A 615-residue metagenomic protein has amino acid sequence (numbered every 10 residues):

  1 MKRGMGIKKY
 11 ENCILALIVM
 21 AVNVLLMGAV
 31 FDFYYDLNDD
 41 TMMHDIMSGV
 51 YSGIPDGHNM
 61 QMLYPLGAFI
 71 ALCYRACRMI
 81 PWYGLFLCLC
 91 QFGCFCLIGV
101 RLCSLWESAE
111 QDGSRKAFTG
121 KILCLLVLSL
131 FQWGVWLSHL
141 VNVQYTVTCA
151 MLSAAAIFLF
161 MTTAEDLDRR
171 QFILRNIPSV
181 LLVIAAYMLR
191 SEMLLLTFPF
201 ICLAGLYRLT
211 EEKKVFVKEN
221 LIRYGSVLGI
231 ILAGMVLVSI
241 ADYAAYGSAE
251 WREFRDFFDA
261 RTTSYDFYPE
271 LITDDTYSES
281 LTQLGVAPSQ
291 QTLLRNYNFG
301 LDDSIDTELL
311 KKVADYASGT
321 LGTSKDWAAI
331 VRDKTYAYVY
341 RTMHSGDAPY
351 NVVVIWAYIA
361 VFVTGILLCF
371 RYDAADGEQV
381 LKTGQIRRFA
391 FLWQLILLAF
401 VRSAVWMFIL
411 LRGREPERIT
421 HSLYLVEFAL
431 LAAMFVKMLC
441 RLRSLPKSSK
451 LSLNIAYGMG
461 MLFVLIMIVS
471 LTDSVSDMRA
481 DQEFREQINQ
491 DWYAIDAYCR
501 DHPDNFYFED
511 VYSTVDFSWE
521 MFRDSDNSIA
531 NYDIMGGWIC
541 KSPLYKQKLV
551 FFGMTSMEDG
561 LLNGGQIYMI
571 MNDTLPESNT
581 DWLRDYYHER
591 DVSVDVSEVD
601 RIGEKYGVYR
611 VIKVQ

Functional and structural regions predicted by a protein language model:
M1-L26, E110, A117, L209-T210 (+1 more regions): Start-transfer (signal-anchor) and selected internal transmembrane alpha helices of multi-pass inner/ER membrane
C13-A16, M20-M60, I70-R75: Extracytoplasmic loop-helix module adjacent to an early transmembrane segment
D56-L89, T335: Short hydrophobic/aromatic helix or loop-helix immediately within or flanking a transmembrane segment in polytopic
L89-G113, V363-F370: Transmembrane-helix motifs of polytopic, lipid-linked glycan transferases
R115-L123, I177, I222-A233, L439-S474: Signature aromatic-anchored transmembrane alpha helix within multi-pass, membrane-resident enzymes that catalyze glycan
L174-S191, C202, G229-L237: Membrane-interface alpha helices of multi-pass inner-membrane proteins
Y246-K334, N527-L544: Membrane-proximal stem/loop segments at transmembrane-domain junctions that anchor or position
W492-E577: Short periplasmic/luminal acceptor-recognition loop of GT-C membrane glycosyltransferases, typified by
